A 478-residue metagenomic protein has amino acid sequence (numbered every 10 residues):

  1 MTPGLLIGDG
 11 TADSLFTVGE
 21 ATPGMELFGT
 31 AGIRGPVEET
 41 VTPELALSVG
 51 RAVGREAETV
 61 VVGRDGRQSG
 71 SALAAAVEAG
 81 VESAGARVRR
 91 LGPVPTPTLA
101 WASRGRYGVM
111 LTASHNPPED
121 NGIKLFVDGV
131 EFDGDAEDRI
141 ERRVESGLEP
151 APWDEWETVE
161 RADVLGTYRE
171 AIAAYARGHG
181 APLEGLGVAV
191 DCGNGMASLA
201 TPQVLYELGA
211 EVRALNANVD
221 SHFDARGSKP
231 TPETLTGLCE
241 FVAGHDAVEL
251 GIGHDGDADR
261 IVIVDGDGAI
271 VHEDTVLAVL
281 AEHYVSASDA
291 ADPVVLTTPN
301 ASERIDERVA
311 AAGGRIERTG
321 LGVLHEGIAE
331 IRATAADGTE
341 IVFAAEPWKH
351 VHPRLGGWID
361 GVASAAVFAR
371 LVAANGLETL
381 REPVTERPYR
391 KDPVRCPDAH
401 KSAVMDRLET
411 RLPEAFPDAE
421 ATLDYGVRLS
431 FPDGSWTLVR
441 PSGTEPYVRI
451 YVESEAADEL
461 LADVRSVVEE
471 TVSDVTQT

Functional and structural regions predicted by a protein language model:
T2-V77, S83-R87, R106-Y107, E157-G185: An N-terminal, well-structured beta->alpha segment
V18-G19, E119-E240: Gly/Ser/Thr-enriched, mixed-charge loops and adjacent short helices that form phosphate/oxyanion-binding elements
G54, V61-D120, Q203-V204, L208-V264: N-terminal small/polar loop signature for handling phosphorylated ligands or for N-terminal nucleophile
T59-D65, R89, G187-A189, P293-P299 (+1 more regions): Short glycine-rich phosphate-binding loop at a beta-alpha junction
E82, L91, R142-E170, D265-A345 (+1 more regions): Proline/glycine-rich low-complexity loops and linkers
E119-E145, V264-L277, L355-V362, A366-F368: A short, gly/pro- and small-residue-rich
A291-Y451, A457-T478: Phosphate-binding and adjacent anionic-ligand microenvironments
